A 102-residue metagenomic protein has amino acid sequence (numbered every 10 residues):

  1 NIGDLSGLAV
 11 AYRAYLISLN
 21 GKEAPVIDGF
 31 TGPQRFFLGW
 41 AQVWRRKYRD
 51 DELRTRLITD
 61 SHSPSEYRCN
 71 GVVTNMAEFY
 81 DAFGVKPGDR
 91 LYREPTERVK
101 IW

Functional and structural regions predicted by a protein language model:
N1-W102: Zinc-dependent metallohydrolase catalytic domains
